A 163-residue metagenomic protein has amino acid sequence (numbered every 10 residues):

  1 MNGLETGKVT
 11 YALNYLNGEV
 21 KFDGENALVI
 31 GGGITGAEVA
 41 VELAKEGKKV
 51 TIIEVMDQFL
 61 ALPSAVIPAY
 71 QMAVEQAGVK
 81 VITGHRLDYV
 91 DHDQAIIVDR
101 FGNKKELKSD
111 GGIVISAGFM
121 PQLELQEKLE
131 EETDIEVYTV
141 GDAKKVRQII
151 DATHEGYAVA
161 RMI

Functional and structural regions predicted by a protein language model:
M1, E19-V20, V79, L87-Y89 (+1 more regions): Replace "in large, NTP-powered and nucleic-acid-processing enzymes" with "in large, NTP-powered factors and other
M1-G7: Positively charged, proline/Ser/Thr-rich regional signature most characteristic of the Rhodanese/CDC25-like
E5, L13-A65, F101-G112, S116-I163: Rossmann-like dinucleotide/flavin-binding elements
T10, K80-I82, Y138: General small-molecule cofactor/ligand-binding pocket signal
I67-Y70, D93-Q94: Conserved N-terminal Rossmann-fold NAD(P) cofactor-binding segment
Y70-G78: Helical element adjacent to the flavin cofactor pocket in flavoenzyme catalytic cores
T83-A95, M120: A conserved short coil-to-beta-strand element within the FAD-binding core of flavoproteins
